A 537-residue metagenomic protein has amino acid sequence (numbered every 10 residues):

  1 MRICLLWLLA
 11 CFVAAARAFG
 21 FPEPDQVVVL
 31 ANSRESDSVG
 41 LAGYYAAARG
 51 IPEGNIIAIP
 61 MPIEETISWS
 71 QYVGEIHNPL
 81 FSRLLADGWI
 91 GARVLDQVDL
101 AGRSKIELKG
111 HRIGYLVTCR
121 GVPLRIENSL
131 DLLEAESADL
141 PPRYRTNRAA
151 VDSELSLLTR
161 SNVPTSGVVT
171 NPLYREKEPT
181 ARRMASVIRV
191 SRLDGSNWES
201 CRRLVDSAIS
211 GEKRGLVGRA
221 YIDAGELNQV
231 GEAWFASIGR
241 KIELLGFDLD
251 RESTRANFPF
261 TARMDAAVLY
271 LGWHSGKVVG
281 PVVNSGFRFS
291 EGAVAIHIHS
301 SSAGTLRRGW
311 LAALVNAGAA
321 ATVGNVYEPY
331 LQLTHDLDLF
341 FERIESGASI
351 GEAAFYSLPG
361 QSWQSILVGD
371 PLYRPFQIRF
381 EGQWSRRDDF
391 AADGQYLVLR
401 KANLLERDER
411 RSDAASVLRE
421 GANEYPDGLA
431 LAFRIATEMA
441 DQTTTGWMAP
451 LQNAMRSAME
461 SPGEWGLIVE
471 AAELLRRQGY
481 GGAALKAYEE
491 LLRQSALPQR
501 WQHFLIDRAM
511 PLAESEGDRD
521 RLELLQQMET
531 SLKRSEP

Functional and structural regions predicted by a protein language model:
R2-A15: Bacterial N-terminal signal peptides
A16-G20: Boundary at the C-terminal end of the N-terminal hydrophobic targeting segment
F21-E420, Y425-D427: Cysteine-dependent hydrolase recognition
A391-V398, Y425-F433, W447-M448, S461-V469 (+2 more regions): Generic helix N-cap/helix-start motif at coil->alpha-helix transitions
D408, D441-T445, Q478, S515-E516: Structural motif corresponding to the intra-repeat A-B loop/turn of tetratricopeptide repeats
D413-A422, G446-M459, A483-R493, R519-S531: Alpha-helical repeat scaffolds
H503-P537: Terminal, low-structured helical/coil segments at or just beyond the last alpha-helical repeat
